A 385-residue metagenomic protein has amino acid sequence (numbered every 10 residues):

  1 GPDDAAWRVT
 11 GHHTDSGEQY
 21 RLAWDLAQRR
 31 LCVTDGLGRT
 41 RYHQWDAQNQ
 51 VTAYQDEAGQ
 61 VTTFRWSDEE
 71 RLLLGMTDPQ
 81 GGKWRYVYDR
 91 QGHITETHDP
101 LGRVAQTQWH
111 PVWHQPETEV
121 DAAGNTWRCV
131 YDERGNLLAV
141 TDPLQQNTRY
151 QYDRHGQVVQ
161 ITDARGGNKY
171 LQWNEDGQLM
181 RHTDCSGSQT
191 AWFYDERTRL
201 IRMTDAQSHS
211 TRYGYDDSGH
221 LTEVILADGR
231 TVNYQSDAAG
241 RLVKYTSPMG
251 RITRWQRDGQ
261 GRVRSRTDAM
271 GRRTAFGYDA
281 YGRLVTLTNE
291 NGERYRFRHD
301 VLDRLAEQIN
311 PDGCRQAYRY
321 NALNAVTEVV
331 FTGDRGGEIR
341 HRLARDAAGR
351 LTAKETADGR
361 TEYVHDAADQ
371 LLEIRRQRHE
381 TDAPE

Functional and structural regions predicted by a protein language model:
G1-E385: Extended charged/polar low-complexity repeat regions
